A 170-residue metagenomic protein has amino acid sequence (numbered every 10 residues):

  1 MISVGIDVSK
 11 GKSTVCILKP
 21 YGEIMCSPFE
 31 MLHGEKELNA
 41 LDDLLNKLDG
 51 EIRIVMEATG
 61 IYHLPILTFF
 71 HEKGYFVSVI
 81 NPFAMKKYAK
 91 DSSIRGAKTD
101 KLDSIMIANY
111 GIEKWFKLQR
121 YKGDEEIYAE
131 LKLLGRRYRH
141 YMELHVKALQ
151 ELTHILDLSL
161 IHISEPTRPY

Functional and structural regions predicted by a protein language model:
M1-K19, I107: Gly/Thr-rich phosphate-binding beta-strand-loop-beta motif of the actin/hexokinase/Hsp70
G11-K36: Short glycine-rich, Thr/Ser-proximal phosphate-binding strand/loop in the N-terminal lobe of ATP-dependent enzymes
K36-R53: Short, basic/hydrophobic alpha-helical segments
V55-P65: Acidic, metal-coordinating catalytic cores used for nucleic-acid/nucleotide bond scission and strand-transfer chemistry
H71: Anion (oxyanion) recognition and catalysis
S78-Q119: Short alpha-helix plus adjacent loop in nuclease-associated cores
L131-A148, L152-I155: Amphipathic alpha-helical coiled-coil segments
I161-Y170: Single conserved hydrophobic/aromatic residue that forms the stacking wall/gate of nucleotide- or nucleobase-binding
